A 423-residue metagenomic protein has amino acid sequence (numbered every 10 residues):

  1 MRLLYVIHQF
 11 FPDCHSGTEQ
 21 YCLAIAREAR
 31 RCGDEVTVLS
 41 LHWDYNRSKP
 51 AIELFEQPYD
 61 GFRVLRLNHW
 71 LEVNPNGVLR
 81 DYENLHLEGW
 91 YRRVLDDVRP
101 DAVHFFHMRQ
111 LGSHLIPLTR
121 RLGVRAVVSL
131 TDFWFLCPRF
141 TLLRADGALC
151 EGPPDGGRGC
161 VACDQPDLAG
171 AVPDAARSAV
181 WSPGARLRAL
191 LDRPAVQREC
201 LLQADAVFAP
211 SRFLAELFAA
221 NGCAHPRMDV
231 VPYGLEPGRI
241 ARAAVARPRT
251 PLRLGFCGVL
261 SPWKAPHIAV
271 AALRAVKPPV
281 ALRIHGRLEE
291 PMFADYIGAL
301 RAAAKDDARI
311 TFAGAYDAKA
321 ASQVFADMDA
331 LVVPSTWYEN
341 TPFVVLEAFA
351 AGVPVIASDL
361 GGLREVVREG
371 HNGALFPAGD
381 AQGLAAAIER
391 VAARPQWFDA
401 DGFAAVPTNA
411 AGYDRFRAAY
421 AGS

Functional and structural regions predicted by a protein language model:
M1-Q57, R63, D96, L122 (+1 more regions): N-terminal subdomain of nucleotide-sugar transferases
Q20, S261-A275: A conserved mid-protein helix/loop that constitutes part of the nucleotide-sugar donor-binding site
H42, F213, G234: Carbohydrate-associated surface elements
R47-E56, A220, R283-R309, A320: Short, structured helix-loop element that forms part of the nucleotide-activated donor/catalytic region
A219, H225-D229, G234-P251, Q323: Acidic anion/phosphate-binding donor-loop and adjacent secondary structure in glycosyltransferase catalytic cores
V333, V345, P354-A357: Short hydrophobic beta-strand element within catalytic cores of glycosyltransferases and related nucleotide-activated
E369-G370, A374-A381, R390-P395: Conserved acidic donor-binding segment of nucleotide-sugar-dependent glycosyltransferases
P395-S423: A charged, aromatic-enriched C-terminal amphipathic alpha-helix characteristic of glycosyltransferases across folds
